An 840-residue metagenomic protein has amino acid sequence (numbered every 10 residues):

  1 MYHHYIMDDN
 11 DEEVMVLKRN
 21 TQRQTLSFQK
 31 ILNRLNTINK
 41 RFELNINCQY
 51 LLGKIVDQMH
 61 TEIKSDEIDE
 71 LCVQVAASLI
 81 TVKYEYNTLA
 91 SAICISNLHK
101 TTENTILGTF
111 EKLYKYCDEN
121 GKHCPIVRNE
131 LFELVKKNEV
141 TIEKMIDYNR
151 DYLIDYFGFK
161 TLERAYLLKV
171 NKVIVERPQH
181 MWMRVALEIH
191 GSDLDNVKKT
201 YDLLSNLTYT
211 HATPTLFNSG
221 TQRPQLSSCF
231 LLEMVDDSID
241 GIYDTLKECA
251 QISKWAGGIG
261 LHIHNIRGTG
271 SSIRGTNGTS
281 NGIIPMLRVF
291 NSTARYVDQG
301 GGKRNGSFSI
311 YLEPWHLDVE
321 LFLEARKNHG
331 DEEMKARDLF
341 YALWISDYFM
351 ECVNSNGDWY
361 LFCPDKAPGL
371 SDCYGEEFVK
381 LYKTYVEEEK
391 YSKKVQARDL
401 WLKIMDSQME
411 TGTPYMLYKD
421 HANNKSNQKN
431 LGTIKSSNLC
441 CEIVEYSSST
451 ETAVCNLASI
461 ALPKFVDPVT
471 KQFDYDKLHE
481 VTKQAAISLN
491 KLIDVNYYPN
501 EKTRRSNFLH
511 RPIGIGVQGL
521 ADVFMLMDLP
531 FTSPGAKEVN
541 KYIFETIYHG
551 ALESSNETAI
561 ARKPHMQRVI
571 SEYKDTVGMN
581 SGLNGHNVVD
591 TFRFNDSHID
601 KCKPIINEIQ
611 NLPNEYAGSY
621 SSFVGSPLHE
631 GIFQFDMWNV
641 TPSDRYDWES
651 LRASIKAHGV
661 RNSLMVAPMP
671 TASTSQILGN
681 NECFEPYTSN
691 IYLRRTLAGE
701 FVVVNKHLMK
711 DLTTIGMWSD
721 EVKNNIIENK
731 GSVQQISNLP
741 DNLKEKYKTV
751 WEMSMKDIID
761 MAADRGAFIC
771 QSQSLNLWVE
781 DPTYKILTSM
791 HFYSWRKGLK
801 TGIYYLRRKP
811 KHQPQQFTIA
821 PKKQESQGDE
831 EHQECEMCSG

Functional and structural regions predicted by a protein language model:
H4-E12, Q22, N45-M183, D195-Y201: Core nucleic-acid recognition elements
R23, S27, K64, I154 (+23 more regions): Secondary-structure capping and boundary motifs in well-ordered enzyme cores
N47-T61, S65, G268-F308, D467-Y497 (+2 more regions): A structural-propensity feature for long, helix-poor, extended segments
K136-D147, D151-G158, V444-Y446, L489 (+6 more regions): Catalytic alpha/beta core of large soluble enzyme barrels
L168, V173, H180, V185-G275 (+7 more regions): Function-dense linear segments that define catalytic or interfacial modules in macromolecule-processing proteins
E324-A325, E333, R337-T411: Polar, glycine-rich mid-to-C-terminal structural blocks that act as macromolecule-binding/assembly scaffolds
V481-R504, F508, P530-T671, D741-K744 (+2 more regions): Internal maturation/activation junctions in enzymes
G828-G840: Short acidic, low-complexity intrinsically disordered linear motifs used for protein-protein interactions
